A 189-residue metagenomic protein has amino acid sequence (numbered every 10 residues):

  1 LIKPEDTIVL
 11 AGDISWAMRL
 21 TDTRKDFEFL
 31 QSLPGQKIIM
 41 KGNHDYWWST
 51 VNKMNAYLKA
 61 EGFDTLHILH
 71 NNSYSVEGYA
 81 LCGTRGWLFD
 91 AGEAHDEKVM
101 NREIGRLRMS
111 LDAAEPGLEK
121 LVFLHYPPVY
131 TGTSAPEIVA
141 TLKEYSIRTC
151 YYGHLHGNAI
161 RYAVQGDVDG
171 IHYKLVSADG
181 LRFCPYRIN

Functional and structural regions predicted by a protein language model:
L1, H44, H125, H154-H156: Histidine-centered active-site/metal-ligand motif
L1-V76, S134-I147, I171, L175-A178: Core catalytic region of metal-dependent phosphoesterases/phosphodiesterases, especially metallo-beta-lactamase-like
V9, I38, L81, L121-F123 (+1 more regions): Structural motif
I38, P128-N189: Conserved beta-sheet core of the metallophosphoesterase superfamily
S73-G83, E115, Q165-Y173: Beta-strand-turn-beta hairpins that frame and shape the catalytic cleft of phosphate-ester-processing enzymes
S73-S75, L88, G157, G180: Residue-level detector of flexible, active-site-proximal loop/helix-junction positions within diverse enzyme catalytic
E77-G117, I188: Binuclear metal-dependent hydrolase catalytic cores centered on His/Asp/Glu-rich metal-binding motifs
L88-K98, A114-T149: Active-site-proximal segments of metal-dependent phosphoesterases and phosphodiesterases across multiple
